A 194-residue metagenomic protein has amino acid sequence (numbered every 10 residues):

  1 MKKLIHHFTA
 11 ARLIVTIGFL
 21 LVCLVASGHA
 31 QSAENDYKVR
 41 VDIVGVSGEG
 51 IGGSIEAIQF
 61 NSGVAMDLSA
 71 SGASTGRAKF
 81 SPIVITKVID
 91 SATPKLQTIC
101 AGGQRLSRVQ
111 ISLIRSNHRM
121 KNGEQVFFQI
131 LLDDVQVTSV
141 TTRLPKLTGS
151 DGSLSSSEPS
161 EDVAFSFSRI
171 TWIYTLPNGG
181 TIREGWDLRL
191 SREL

Functional and structural regions predicted by a protein language model:
M1-A10: N-terminal secretory signal peptides that target proteins for export/translocation
K3-L4, A26-G28: Intrinsic low-complexity/disordered segments
R12-A26: Bacterial N-terminal signal peptides
G28-L194: Glycine-rich, low-complexity intrinsically disordered segments
